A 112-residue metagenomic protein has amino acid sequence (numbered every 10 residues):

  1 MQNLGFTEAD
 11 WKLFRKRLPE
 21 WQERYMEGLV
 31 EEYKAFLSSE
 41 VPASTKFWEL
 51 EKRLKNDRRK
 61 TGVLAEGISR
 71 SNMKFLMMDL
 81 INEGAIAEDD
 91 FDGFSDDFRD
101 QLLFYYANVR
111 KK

Functional and structural regions predicted by a protein language model:
M1-K112: Acidic, Ser/Pro/Thr-rich low-complexity regulatory regions and the short amphipathic helical interaction modules they
